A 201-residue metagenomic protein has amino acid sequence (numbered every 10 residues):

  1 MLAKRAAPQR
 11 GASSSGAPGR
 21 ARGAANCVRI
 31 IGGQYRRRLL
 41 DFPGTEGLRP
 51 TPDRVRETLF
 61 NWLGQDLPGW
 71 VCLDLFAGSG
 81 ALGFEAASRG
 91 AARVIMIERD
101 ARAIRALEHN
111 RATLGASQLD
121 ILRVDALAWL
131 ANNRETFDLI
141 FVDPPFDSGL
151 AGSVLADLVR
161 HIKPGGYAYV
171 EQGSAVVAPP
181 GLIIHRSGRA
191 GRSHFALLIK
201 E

Functional and structural regions predicted by a protein language model:
M1-E201: Class I S-adenosyl-L-methionine-dependent methyltransferase catalytic core
